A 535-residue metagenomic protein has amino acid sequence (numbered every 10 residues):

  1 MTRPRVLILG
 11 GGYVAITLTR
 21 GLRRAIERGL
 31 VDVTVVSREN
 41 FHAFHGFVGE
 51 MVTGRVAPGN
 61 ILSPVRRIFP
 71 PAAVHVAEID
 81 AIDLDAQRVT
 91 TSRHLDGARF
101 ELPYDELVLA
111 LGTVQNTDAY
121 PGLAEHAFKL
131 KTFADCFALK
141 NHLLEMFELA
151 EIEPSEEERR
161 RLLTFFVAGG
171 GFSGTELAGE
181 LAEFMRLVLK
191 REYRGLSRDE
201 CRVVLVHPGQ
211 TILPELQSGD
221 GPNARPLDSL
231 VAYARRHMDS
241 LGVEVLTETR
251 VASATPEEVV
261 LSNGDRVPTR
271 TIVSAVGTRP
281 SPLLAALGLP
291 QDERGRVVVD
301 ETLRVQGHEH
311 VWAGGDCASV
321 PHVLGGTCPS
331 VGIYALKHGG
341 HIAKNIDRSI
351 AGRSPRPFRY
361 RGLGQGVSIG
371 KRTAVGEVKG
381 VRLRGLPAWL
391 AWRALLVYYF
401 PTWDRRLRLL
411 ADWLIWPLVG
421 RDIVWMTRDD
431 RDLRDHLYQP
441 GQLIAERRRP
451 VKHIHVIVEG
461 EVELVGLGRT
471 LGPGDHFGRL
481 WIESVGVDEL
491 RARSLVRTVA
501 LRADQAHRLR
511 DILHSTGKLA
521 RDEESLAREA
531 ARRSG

Functional and structural regions predicted by a protein language model:
M1-A81, F165, T175-P222, V273: Beta1-alpha1 glycine-rich phosphate/pyrophosphate-binding loop at the start of Rossmann-like nucleotide-binding domains
T2, Y334, K344-M426, H507: C-terminal, flexible cofactor-proximal segment of oxidoreductases
T2-R3, A73-F166, F184, V273: FAD-binding core/adjacent interface of flavoenzyme oxidoreductases
I8-L9, L102-T113, T132, V251 (+3 more regions): Short hydrophobic core segments
D32, V74-T91, A182-E301, G307 (+1 more regions): A Rossmann-like FAD-binding core segment of flavoenzymes
I79, V89, V259, E461-V465 (+2 more regions): Short beta-strand segments in beta-sandwich/barrel cores
E125-S155, E257-V260, R266-A335: FAD-site-proximal beta/loop scaffold in flavoenzymes
L437, Q442-L495, A506-H507, H514 (+1 more regions): Cyclic nucleotide-binding regulatory domains
